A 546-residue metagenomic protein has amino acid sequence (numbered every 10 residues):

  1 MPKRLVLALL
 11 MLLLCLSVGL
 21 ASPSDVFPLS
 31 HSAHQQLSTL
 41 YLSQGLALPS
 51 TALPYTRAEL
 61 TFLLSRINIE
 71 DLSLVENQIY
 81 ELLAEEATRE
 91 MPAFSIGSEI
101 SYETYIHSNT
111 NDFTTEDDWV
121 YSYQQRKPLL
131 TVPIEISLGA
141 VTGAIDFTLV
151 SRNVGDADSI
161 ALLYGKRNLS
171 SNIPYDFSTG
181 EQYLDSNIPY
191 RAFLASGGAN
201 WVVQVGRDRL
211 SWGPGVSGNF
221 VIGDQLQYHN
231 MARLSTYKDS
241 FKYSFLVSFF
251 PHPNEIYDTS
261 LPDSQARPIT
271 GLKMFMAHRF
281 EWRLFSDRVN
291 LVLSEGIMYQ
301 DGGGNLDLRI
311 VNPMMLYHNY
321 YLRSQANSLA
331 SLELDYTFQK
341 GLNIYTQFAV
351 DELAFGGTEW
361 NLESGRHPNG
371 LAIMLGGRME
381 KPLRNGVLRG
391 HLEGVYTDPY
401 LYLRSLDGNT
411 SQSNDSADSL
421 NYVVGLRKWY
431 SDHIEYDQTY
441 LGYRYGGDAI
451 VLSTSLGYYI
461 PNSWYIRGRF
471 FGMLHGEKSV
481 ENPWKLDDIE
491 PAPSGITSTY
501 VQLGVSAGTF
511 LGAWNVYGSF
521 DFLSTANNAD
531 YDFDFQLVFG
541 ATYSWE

Functional and structural regions predicted by a protein language model:
M1-L7: Bacterial N-terminal signal peptides that target proteins for export
A8-S17: Bacterial N-terminal signal peptides
G19-P23: Boundary at the C-terminal end of the N-terminal hydrophobic targeting segment
S24-H31, S43-T51, Y55-A58, F62-N290 (+3 more regions): Outer-membrane beta-barrel channel domains
T114-T115, A161-Y175, T358, N482-P493 (+1 more regions): Flexible, solvent-exposed loop segments that connect beta-strands
S211, I222-S431, G447-T454, Y459 (+4 more regions): Signature for the C-terminal beta-barrel architecture of outer-membrane proteins
D432, T509-G512, Y517, D532-E546: Outer-membrane beta-barrel "beta-signal"
S498-A526: C-terminal structured domain segments
